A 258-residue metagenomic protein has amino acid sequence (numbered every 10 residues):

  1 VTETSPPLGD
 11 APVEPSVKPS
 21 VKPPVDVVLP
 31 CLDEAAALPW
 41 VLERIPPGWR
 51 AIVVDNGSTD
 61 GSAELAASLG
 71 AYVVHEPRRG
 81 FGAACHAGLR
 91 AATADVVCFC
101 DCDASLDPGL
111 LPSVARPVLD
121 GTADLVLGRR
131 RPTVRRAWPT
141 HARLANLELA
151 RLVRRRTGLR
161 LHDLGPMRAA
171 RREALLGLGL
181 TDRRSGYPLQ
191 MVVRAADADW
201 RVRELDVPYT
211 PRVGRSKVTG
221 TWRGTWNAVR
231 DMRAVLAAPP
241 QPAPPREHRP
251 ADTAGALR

Functional and structural regions predicted by a protein language model:
V1-E14, K18, K22, G158 (+1 more regions): Hydrophobic helical membrane-anchoring modules
P24-D26, R50, Q190: Cell-envelope/extracellular polymer assembly enzymes that use nucleotide-activated donors
C31-P47: Short, well-formed alpha-helical segments that are part of the catalytic scaffolds of diverse glycosyltransferases
A36-W40, D60-L69: Acidic helix N-cap motif at the loop->helix transition within catalytic regions of sugar-transfer enzymes
I52, A63-A91: Conserved donor nucleotide-binding strand/loop of the catalytic core
D55-A63, A104: A conserved acidic beta->alpha catalytic loop
P77-R79, A83-R90, P108-S185, R212-W222 (+1 more regions): Acceptor/aglycone-binding surface of glycosyltransferases and processive sugar-polymer synthases
V97: Short aromatic/hydrophobic "clamp" motif used to bind/position activated sugar donors
